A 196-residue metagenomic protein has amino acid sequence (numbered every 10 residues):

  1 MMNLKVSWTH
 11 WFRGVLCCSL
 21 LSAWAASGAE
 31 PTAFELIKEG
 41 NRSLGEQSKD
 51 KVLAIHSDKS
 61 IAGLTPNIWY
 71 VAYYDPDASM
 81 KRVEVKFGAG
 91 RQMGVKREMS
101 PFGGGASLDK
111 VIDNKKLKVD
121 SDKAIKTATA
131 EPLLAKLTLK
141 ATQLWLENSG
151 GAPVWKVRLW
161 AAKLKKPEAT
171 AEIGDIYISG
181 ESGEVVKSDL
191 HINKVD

Functional and structural regions predicted by a protein language model:
M2-V15: Bacterial N-terminal signal peptides that target proteins for export
R13-A23: Bacterial N-terminal signal peptides
W24-D196: Long, terminal "pre-/pro-" and other extracytoplasmic accessory regions that lie outside the mature folded/catalytic
